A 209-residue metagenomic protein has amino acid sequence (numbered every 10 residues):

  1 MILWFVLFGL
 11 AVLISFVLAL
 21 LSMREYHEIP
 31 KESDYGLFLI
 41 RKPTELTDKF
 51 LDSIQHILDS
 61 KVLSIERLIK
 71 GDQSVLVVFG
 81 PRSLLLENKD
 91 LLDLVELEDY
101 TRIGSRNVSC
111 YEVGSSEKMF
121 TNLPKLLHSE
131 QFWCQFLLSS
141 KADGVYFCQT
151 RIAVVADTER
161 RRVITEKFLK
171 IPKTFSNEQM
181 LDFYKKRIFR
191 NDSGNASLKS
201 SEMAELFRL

Functional and structural regions predicted by a protein language model:
M1-G9: Feature marks short, highly hydrophobic, charge-poor N-terminal signal-anchor/signal peptide-like helices that anchor
A11-L209: Extended, folded cores of ATP/NTP-driven motor/assembly subunits in large transport and secretion machines
